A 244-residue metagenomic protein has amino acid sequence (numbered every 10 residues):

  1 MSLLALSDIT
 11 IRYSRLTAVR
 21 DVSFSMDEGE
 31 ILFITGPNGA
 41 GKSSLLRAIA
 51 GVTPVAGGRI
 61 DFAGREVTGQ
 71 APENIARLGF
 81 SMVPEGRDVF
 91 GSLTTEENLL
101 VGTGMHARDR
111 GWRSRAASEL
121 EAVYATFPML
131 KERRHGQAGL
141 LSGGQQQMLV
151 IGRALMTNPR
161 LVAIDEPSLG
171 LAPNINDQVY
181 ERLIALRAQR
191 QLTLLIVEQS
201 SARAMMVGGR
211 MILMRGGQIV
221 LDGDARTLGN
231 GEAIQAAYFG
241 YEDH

Functional and structural regions predicted by a protein language model:
S14, Q70, T95-S118, T126-P128 (+2 more regions): ABC-type ATPase nucleotide-binding domains, specifically the catalytic core motifs of the NBD
T35-P37: The feature captures the beta-strand-to-loop junction immediately N-terminal to the Walker
A50: Helix-to-loop junction immediately C-terminal to a conserved catalytic motif
G58-V67, L78, G111-L120: Conserved ABC transporter NBD signature motif
Q137-L141: Conserved ABC ATPase signature
A154-L155: ABC ATPase C-loop
D177-Q191: Helical segment within the ABC ATPase nucleotide-binding domain
